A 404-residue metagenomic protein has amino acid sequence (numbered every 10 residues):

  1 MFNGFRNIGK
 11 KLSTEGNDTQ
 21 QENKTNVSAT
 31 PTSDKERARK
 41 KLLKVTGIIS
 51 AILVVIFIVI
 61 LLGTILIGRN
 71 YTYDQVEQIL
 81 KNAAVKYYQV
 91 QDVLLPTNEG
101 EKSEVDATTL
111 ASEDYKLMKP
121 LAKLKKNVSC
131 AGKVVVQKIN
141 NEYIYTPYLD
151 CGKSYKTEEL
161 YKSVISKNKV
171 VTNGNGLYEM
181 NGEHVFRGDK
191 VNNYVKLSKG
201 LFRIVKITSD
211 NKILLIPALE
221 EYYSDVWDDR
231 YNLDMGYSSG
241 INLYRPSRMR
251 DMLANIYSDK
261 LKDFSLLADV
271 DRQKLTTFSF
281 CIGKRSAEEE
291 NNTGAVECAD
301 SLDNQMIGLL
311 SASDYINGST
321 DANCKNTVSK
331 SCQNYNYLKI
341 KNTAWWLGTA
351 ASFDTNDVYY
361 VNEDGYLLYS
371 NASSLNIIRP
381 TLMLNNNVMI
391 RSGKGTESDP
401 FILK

Functional and structural regions predicted by a protein language model:
M1-T32: N-terminal targeting leaders characterized by basic, low-complexity, disordered sequences that direct proteins
F2-G4, L124-E158, S374, I378 (+1 more regions): Short, surface-exposed interaction loops/tails
E36-V54: N-terminal Sec-pathway targeting helices
V54-I65: Hydrophobic alpha-helical membrane-insertion segments, chiefly the h-region of N-terminal signal peptides
G63-S103: Conserved hydrophobic/amphipathic alpha-helical signal-anchor segments
A83-V90, E113-K116, I207, A218 (+1 more regions): Structured segments of extracytoplasmic/periplasmic soluble domains in secreted or envelope-associated proteins
P96-K133, L253, A299: Extracellular/periplasmic head regions of type IV pilus-like filament subunits
S154-K404: Collagenous Gly-X-Y triple-helix signature in extracellular proteins
